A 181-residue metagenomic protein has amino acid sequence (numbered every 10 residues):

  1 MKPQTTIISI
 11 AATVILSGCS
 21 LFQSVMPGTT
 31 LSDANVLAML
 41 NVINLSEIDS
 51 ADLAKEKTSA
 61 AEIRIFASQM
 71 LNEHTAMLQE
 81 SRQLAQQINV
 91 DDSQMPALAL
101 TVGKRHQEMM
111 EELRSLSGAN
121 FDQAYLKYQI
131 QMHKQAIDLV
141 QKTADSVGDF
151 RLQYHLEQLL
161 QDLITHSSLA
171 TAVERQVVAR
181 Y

Functional and structural regions predicted by a protein language model:
M1-C19: Sec-dependent bacterial lipoprotein signal peptides
C19-Y181: His/Met- and acidic-residue-enriched segments that coordinate or traffic transition-metal cofactors and support
